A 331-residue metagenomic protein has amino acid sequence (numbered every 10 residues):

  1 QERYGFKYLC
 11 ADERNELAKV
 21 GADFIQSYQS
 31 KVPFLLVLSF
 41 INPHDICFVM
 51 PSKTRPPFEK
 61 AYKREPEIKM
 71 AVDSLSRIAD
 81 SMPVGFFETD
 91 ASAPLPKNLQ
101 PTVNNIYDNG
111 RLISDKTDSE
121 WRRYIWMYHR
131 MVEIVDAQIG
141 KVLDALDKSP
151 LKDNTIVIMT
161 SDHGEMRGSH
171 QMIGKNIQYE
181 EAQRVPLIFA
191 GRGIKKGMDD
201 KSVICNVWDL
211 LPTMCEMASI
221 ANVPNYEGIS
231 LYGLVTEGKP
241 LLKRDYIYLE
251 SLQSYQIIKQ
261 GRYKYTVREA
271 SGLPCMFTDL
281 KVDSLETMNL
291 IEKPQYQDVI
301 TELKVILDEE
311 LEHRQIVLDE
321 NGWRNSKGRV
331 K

Functional and structural regions predicted by a protein language model:
Q1-V32, H44: Active-site-proximal alpha/beta segments of enzymes that process anionic O-linked groups
K7-Y8, I173-K175, E292-Q295: Short glycine-enriched, charge-decorated loop/helix-capping segments at active-site entrances that position
L17-G21, H163-S169, K195-K196, W208-L280 (+4 more regions): C-terminal cap/loop subdomain of S1 sulfatases and analogous C-terminal strand-loop tails that border
A22-Q26, H129-V132, D136-L143, D147 (+7 more regions): Non-transmembrane alpha-helical segments in soluble domains of secreted/periplasmic/extracellular proteins
S27-V32, F40-N154, I158-I204, M217-I220 (+2 more regions): Active-site-proximal cap/lid insertion segments
P33-L35, A182, R262, C275: Structural motif
L36, I156-I158, T266, T278: Hydrophobic/aromatic beta-strand patches that form the interior of the parallel beta-sheet core in alpha/beta enzyme
P51, N98-R123, M131, V135 (+3 more regions): Long, internal low-complexity/basic segments
